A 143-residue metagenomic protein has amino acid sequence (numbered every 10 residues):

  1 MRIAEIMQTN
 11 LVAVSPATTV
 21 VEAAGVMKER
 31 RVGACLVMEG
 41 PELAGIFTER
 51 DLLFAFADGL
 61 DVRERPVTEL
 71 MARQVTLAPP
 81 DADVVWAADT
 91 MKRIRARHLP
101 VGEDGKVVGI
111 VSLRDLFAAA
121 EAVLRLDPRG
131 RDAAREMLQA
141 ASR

Functional and structural regions predicted by a protein language model:
M1-N10, T48-P79, D83-K92, S112-R143: Tandem CBS (Bateman) regulatory domains
A4-M7, P16-T19, L36-V37, D51-F54 (+2 more regions): Generic preference for well-ordered secondary structure
Q8, A24-G25, P41-L43, D61-R63 (+2 more regions): Short, flexible segments with low predicted structural confidence
A13-R31, L77-R95, V101-E103: The conserved cystathionine-beta-synthase
A24, A34, A57-D58: Long alpha-helical scaffolds
M27-R30, C35-R50, M91, L99-R114: A glycine-centered beta-loop-beta connector
